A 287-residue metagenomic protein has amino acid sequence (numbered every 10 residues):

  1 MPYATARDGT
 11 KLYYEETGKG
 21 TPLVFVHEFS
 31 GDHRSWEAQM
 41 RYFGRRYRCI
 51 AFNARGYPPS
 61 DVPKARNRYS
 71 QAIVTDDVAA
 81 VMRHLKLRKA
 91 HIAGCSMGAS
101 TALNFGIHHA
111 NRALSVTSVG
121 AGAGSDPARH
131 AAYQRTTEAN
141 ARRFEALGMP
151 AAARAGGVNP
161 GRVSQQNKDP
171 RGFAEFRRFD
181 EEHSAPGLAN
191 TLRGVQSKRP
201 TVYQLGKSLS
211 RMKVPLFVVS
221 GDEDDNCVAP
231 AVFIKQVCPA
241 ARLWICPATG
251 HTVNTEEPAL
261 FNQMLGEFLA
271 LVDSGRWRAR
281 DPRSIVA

Functional and structural regions predicted by a protein language model:
R7, M40-G44, I50-A93, M97 (+1 more regions): Active-site loop/oxyanion-hole signature of alpha/beta-hydrolase fold enzymes
G20, E28-G31, S96: Active-site glycine-rich loops that stabilize anionic/oxyanionic intermediates across multiple enzyme folds
E28-A38, C49: Serine-hydrolase catalytic-loop signature spanning alpha/beta hydrolases and amidase-signature enzymes
I107-H108, A113-A146: Flexible "cap/lid" loop of the alpha/beta hydrolase fold
P127-A132, E145-S208: Conserved alpha/beta-hydrolase catalytic His-Asp/Glu region
M212, V218-S220: Short beta-strand/loop motif that positions the catalytic acidic residue of the alpha/beta-hydrolase fold
D225-P230: Conserved alpha/beta-hydrolase "acid-adjacent" motif
A241-A287: Catalytic active-site module of serine/aspartate enzymes centered on a nucleophile-bearing elbow/loop
